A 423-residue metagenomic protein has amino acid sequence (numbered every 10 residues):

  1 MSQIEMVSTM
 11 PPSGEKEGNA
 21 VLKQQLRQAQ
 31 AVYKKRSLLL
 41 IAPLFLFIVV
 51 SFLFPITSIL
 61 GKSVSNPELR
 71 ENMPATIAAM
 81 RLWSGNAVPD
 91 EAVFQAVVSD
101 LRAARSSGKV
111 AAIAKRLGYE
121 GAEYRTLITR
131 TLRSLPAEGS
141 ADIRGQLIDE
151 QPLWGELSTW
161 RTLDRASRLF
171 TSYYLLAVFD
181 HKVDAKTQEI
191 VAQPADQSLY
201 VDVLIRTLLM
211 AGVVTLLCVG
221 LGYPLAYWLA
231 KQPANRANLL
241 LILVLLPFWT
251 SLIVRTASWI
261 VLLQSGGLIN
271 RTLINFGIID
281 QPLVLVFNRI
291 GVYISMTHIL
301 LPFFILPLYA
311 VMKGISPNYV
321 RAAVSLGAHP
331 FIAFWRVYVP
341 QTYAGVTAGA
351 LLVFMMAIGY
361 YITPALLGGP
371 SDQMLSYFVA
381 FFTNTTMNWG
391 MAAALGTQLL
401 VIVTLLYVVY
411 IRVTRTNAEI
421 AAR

Functional and structural regions predicted by a protein language model:
M1-L39, S58, K62-V201: Membrane-topology segments of multi-pass transport proteins
I4, Y309-V320, V324, A393-R423: C-terminal transmembrane helix and the adjacent membrane-cytosol boundary/short C-terminal tail of inner/organellar
L22-Q30, R255-T297, L367-S371: Membrane-interfacial helix termini and adjacent extracytoplasmic/periplasmic loops of multi-pass transporters
K23-Q25, A29-Q30, S58, V214-L245 (+3 more regions): Transmembrane-helix boundary motif in ABC transporter permease subunits
A29-Q30, K34, N235, R289-G291 (+1 more regions): Amphipathic cytosolic juxtamembrane alpha-helices at the membrane-cytosol interface of multi-pass membrane transporters
Y33, N72-A75, A79, A365 (+1 more regions): Interhelical loop and adjacent transmembrane-helix boundary motif in polytopic membrane transport permeases
L46, V244, H298, F304-Y309 (+2 more regions): Transmembrane alpha-helices
V254, G345-Y377: Non-cytoplasmic
